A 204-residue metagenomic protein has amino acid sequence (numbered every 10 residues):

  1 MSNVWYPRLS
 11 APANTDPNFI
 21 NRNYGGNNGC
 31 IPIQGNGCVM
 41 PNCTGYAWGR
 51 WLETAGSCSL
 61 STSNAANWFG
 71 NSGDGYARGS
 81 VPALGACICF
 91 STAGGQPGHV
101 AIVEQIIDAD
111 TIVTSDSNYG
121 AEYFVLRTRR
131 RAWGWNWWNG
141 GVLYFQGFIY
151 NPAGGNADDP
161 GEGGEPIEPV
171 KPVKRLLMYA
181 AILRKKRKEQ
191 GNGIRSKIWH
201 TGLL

Functional and structural regions predicted by a protein language model:
M1-G120: Secreted/periplasmic proteins that engage bacterial cell-wall peptidoglycan
S2, G45, A65, R130-W135 (+2 more regions): Intrinsically disordered regions, especially transient/low-confidence alpha-helical propensity segments and coil-helix
R8, A13, N18, A83 (+4 more regions): Generic low-complexity segments that are intrinsically disordered, proline-rich and/or Lys/Arg-biased
S10, Y24, L52, R129-W133 (+3 more regions): Small/flexible residues
A13, I106-A181: Aromatic- and glycine-rich peptidoglycan recognition patches
N23-N27, G35, W68-G73, A77 (+8 more regions): Intrinsically disordered, low-complexity segments enriched in small/polar residues
G85-C89, V100-I102, Q146-G147, M178-A181 (+2 more regions): Ordered hydrophobic segments in well-structured contexts
P166-L204: Enriched but not universal
